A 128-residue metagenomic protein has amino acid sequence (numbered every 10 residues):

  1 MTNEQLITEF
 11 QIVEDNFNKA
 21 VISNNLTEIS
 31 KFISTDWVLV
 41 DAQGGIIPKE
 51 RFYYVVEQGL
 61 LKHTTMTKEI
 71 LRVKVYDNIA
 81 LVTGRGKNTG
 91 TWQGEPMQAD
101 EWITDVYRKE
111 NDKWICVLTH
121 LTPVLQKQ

Functional and structural regions predicted by a protein language model:
M1-Q128: A beta-strand edge to alpha-helix "cap/lid" segment located at domain peripheries
